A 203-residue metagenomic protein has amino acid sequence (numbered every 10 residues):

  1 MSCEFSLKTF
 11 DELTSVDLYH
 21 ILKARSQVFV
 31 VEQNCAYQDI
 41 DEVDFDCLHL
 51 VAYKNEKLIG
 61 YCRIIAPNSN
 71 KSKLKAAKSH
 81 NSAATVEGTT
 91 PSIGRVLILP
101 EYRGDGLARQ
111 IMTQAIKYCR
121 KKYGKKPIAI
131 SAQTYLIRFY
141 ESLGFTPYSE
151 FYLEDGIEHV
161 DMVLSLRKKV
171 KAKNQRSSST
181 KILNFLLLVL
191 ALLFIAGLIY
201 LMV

Functional and structural regions predicted by a protein language model:
M1-K57: Short amphipathic alpha-helix that is part of the acyltransferase structural core
M1-V16, K171, S179-I199: Conserved N-terminal entry element of GNAT/NAT acetyltransferase domains
C35-Q38, C47-V51, Y61, R95 (+2 more regions): Short hydrophobic/aromatic beta-strand element in the GNAT-like acyltransferase core that lines or flanks the acyl-donor
V51, K57-P67, S72-S82, S92-L97: Conserved beta-strand in the GNAT
I98, G104-K117: Conserved acetyl-CoA-binding loop-helix of GNAT-fold acetyltransferases
M112, C119-Q133: Conserved GNAT acetyl-CoA-binding A-motif
A129-S131, E141, T146-D161: Conserved catalytic-core motifs of GNAT/GCN5-like acyltransferases
L153-L186: C-terminal "cap" of GNAT-fold acetyltransferases
